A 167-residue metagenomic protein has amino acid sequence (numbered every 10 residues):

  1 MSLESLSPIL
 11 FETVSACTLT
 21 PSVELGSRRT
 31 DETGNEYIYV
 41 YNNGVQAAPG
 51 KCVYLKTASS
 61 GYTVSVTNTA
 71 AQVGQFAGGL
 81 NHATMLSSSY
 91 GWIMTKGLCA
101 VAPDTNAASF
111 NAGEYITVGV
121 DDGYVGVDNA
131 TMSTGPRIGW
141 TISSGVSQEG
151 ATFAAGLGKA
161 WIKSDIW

Functional and structural regions predicted by a protein language model:
M1-W167: Glycine-anchored, exposed beta-strand/edge motif detector
